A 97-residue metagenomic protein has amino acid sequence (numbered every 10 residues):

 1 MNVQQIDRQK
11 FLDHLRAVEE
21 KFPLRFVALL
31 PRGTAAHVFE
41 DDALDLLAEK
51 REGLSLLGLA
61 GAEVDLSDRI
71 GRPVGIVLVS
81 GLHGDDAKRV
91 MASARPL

Functional and structural regions predicted by a protein language model:
M1-F39, K50-L97: Catalytic core of pol beta-like nucleotidyltransferases
L44-A48: Short, hydrophobic beta-strand segments
